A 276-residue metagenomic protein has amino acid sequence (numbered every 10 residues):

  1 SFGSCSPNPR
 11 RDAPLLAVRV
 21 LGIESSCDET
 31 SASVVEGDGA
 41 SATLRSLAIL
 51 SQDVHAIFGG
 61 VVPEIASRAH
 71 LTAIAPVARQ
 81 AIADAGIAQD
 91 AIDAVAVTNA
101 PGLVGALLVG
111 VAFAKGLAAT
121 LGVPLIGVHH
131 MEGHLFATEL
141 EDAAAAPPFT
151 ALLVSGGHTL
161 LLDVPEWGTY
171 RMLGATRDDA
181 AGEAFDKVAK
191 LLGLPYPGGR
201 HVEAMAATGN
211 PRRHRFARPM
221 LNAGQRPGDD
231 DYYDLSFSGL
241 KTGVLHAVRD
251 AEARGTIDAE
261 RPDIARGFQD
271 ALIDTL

Functional and structural regions predicted by a protein language model:
L16-A17, V128-T150: Conserved phosphate-binding catalytic cores of ATP/NTP-utilizing and phosphoryl-transfer enzymes
V18-A91, V97-P101, H130, H134: N-terminal beta-alpha supersecondary unit
T30-E36, A151-L153, T159-D163: Short beta-strand scaffold segments in enzyme catalytic cores
P76-D84, G267-L276: Phosphate/ATP-binding catalytic cores across multiple sugar-kinase/actin-like superfamilies, primarily ASKHA
V97-L121, L140: Short Gly/Thr/Asp-enriched flexible loops that form oxyanion-binding sites at enzyme active sites
A143, E166-N210, K241-A251, G255: Glycine-rich phosphate-binding loop plus the immediately following alpha-helix
A204-T275: A contiguous, well-structured pocket-lining segment that forms one wall/lid of small-molecule binding clefts in soluble
